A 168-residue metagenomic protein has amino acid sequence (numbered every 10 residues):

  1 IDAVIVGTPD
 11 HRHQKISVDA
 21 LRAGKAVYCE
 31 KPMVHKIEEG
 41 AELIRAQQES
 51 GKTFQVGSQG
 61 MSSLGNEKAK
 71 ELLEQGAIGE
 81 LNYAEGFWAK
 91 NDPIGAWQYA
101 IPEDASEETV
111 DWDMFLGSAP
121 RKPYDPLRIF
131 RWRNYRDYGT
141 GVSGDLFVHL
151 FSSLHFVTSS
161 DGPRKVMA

Functional and structural regions predicted by a protein language model:
D2-I5, E85: N-terminal Rossmann-like NAD(P) cofactor-binding module of classical short-chain dehydrogenase/reductase
I5, S17-L21, I44, K70-L73 (+3 more regions): Non-transmembrane alpha-helical segments in soluble domains of secreted/periplasmic/extracellular proteins
P9, Q14-S62, G76: Beta-strand-loop-alpha-helix segment that lines the small-molecule cofactor/substrate pocket of alpha/beta enzymes
Q14-D19, E39-G40, N66-E67, I94-Y99 (+1 more regions): Short, solvent-exposed loop/turn and secondary-structure capping segments
V27, P93, Q98-D104: Active-site His/acidic residue clusters
S63-G86, Y99-I101, G144-A168: Oxidoreductase and adenylate-handling cofactor-binding alpha/beta cores
A77-G95, E107-P123, R164-A168: NAD(P)-dependent dehydrogenases' Rossmann-like dinucleotide-binding region
D113-A168: Rossmann-like dinucleotide-binding domain that binds NAD(P)(H)
